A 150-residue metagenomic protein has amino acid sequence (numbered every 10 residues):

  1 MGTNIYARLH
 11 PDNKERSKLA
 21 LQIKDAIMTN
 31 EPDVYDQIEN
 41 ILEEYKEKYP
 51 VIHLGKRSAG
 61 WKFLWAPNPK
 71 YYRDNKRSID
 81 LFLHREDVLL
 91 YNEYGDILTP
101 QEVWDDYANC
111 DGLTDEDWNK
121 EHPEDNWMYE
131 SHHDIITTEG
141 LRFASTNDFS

Functional and structural regions predicted by a protein language model:
M1-S150: Acidic interaction surfaces
